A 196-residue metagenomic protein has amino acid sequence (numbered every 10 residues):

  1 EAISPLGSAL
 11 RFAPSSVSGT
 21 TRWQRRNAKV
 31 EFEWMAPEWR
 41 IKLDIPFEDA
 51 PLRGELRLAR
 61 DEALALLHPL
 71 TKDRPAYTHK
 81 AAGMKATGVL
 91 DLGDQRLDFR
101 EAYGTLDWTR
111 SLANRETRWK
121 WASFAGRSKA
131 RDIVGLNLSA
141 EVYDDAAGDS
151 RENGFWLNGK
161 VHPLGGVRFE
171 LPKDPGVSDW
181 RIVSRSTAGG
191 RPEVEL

Functional and structural regions predicted by a protein language model:
E1-L196: Structured soluble/peripheral alpha/beta segments that form catalytic or ligand/cofactor-binding pockets
